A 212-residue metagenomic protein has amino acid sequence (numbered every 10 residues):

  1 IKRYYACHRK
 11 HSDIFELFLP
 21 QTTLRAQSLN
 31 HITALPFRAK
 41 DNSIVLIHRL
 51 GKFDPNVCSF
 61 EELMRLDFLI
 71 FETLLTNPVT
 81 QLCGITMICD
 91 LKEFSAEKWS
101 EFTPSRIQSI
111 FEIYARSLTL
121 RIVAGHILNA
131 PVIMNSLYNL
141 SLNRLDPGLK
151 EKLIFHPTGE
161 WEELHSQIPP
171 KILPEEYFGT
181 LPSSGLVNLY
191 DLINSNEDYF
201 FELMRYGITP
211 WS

Functional and structural regions predicted by a protein language model:
I1-S212: Basic, amphipathic alpha-helical/coil surface patches used to engage anionic, phosphate-bearing ligands and membranes
